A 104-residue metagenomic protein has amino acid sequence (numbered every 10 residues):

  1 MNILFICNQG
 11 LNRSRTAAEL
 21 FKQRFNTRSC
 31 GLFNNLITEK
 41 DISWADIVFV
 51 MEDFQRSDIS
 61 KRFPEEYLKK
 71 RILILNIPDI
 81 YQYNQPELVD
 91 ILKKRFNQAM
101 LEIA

Functional and structural regions predicted by a protein language model:
M1-A104: Short polar/charged helix/loop
